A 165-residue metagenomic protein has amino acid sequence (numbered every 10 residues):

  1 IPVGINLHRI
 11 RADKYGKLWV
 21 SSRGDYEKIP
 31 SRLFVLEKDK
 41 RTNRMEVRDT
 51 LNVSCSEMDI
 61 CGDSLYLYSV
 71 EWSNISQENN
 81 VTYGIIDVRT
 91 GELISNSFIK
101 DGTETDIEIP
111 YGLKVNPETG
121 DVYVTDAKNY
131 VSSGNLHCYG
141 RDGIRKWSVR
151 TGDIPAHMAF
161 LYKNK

Functional and structural regions predicted by a protein language model:
I1-K165: Predominantly soluble domains enriched in secretory-pathway, periplasmic, or organellar proteins
